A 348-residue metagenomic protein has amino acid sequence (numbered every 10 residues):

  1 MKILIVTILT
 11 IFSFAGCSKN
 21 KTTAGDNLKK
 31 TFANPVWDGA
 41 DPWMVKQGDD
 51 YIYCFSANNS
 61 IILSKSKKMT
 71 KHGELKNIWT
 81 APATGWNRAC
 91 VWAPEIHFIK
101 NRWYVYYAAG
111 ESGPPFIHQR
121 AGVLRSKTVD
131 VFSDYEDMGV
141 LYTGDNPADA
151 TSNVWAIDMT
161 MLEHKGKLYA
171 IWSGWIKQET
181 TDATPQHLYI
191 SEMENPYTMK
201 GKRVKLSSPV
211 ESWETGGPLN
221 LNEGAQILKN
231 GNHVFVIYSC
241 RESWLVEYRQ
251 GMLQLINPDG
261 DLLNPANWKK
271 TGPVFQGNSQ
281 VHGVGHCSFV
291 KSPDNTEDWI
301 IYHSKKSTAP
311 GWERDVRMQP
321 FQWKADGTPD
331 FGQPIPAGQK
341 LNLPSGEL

Functional and structural regions predicted by a protein language model:
M1-G25: Bacterial Sec-dependent N-terminal signal peptides
C17-L348: Carbohydrate-active catalytic/glycan-binding domains of CAZyme proteins, especially the secreted or lumenal ectodomains
